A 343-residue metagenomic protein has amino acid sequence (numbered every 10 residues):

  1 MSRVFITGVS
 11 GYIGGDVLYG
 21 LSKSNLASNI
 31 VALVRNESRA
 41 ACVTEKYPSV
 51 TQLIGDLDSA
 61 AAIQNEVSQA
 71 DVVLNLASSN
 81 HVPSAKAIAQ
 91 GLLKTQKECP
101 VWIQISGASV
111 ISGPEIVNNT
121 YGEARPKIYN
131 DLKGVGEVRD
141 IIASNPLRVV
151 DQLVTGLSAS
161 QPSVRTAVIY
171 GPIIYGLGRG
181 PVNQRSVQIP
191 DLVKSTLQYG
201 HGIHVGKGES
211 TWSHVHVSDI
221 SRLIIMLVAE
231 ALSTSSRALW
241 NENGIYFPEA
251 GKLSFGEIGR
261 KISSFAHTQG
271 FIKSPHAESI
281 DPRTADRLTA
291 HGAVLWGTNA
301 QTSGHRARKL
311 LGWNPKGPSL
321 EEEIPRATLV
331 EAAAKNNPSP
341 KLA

Functional and structural regions predicted by a protein language model:
S2-L26: N-terminal Rossmann NAD(P)H-binding glycine-rich loop of SDR-like oxidoreductase domains
G15, V34-T95, V110: NAD(P)H-binding glycine-rich loop region in Rossmannoid oxidoreductase-like domains and their noncatalytic homologs
S28, G317-A343: Amphipathic terminal alpha-helices
A87-V149, A167, L177: Conserved Rossmann-fold NAD(P)-dependent oxidoreductase catalytic core, especially the SDR/UDP-sugar
D151-G180: Conserved beta-loop-beta element that borders a ligand/cofactor-binding pocket
P162, G176-P190, L227-I245: Glycine/proline-rich active-site loop of Rossmann-fold NAD(P)-dependent oxidoreductases
D191-S218, L223-M226, A238: A conserved pocket-lining segment of Rossmann-fold NAD(P)-dependent short-chain dehydrogenase/reductase
R237-A238, I245-Q301: Terminal hydrophobic/aromatic helix or amphipathic segment near a protein terminus
